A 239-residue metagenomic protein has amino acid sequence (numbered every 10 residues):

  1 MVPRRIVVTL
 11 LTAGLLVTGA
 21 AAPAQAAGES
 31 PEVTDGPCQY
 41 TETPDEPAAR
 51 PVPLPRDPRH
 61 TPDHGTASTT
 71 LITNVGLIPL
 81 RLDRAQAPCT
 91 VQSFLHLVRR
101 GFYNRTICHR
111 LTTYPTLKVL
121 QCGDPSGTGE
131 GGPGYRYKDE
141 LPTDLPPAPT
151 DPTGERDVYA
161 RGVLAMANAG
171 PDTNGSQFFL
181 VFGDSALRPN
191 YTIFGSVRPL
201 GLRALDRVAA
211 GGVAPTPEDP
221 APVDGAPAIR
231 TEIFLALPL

Functional and structural regions predicted by a protein language model:
V2-T9, G14, G19-L239: Cyclophilin-like peptidyl-prolyl cis-trans isomerases
